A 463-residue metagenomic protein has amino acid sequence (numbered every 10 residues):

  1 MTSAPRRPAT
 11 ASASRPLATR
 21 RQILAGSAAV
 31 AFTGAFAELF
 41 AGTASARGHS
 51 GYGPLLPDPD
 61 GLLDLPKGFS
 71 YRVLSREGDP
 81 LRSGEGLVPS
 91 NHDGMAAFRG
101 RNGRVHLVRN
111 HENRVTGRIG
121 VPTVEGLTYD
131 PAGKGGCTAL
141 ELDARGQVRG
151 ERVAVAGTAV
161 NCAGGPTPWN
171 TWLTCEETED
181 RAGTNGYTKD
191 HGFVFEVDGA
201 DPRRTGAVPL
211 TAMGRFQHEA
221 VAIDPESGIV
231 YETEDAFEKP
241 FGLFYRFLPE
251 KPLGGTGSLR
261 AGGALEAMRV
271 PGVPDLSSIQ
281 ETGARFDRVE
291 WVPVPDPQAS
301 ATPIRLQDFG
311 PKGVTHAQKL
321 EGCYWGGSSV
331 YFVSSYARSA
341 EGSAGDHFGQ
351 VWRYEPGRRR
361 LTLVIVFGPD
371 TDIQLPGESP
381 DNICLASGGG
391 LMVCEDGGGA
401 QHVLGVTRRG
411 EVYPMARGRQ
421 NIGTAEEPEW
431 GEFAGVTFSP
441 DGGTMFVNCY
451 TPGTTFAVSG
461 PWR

Functional and structural regions predicted by a protein language model:
M1-A18: N-terminal secretory signal peptides
A13, G26-R463: Conserved small-residue
